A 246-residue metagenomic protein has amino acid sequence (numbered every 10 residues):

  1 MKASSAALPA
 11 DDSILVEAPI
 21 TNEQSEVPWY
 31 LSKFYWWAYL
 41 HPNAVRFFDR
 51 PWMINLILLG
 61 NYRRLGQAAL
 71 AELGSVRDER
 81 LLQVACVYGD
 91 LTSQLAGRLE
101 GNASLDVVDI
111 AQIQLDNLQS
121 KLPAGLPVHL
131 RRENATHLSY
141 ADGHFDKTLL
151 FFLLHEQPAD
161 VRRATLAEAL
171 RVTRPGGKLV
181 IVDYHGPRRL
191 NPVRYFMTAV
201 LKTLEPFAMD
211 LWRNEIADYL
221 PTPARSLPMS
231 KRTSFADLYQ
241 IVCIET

Functional and structural regions predicted by a protein language model:
M1-R50: N-terminal, positively charged/glycine-rich alpha-helical extensions of SAM-dependent methyltransferases
I57-R77, Q94: Conserved alpha-helix/loop element of class I SAM-dependent methyltransferases that forms part of the SAM/SAH-binding
R80-H137: Class I SAM-dependent methyltransferase SAM/SAH-binding core
G101-N102, T173-K178: Short glycine-dipeptide loop
T136-T148: A short acidic, Gly/Pro-enriched loop at the edge of an enzyme's catalytic core that lines a small-molecule cofactor
D146-D160: A short SAM/SAH-binding and catalytic strip from SAM-dependent methyltransferases
R163, V180-L238: C-terminal alpha-helical "lid/dimerization" subdomain adjacent to the S-adenosyl-L-methionine
R163-P175: A short glycine-rich, Lys/Arg-flanked "PGG" loop and its adjoining helix->strand segment in the class I
